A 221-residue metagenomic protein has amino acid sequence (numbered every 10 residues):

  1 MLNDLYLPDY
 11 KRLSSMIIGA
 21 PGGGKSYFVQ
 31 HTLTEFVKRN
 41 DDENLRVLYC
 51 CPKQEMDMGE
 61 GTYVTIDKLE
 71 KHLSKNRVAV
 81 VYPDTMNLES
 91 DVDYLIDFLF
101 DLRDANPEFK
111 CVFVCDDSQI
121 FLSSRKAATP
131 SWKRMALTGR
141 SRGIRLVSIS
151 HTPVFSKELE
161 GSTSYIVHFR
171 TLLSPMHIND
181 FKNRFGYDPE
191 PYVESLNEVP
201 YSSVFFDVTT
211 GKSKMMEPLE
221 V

Functional and structural regions predicted by a protein language model:
M1-Y10: Pre-Walker A adenine-sensing motif
Y10-S15, N76-R77: Pre-Walker A (Motif I) flank of P-loop NTPase domains
L13-E35, K53, M86-D188: Conserved P-loop NTPase motor cores
G22-D67: Walker A/P-loop NTP-binding active-site region of P-loop NTPases, recognizing the glycine-rich GxxxxGKT/S
E43-L45, N76, R142-I144, G161-Y165 (+1 more regions): Short glycine-/polar-rich loops that comprise or flank the Walker A/P-loop and associated switch/sensor motifs
R46-P52, T62-I66, V80-V81, L146-S150 (+1 more regions): Short, hydrophobic beta-strand segments that form beta-sheet elements in well-ordered domains
K71-V92: Conserved P-loop NTPase mechanochemical-coupling segment
H177-V221: Phosphate-binding and hydrolysis-coupling loops of NTP-dependent motor/remodeling domains
